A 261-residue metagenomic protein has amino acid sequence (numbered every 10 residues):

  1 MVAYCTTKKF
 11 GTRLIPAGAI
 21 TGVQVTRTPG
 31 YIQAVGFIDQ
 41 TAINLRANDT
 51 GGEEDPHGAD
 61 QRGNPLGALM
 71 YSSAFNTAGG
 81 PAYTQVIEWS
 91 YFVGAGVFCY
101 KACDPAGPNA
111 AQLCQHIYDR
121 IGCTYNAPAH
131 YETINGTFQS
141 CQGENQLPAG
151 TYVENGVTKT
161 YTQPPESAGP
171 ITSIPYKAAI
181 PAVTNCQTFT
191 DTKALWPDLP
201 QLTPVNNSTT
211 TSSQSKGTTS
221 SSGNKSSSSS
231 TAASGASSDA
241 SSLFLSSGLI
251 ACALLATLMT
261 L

Functional and structural regions predicted by a protein language model:
A3-D104: Extracellular-facing segments of soluble proteins and assemblies that are Gly/Ser/Thr-biased and enriched in aromatics
A17, Q115, N135, S247 (+1 more regions): Short linear functional motifs in flexible/disordered or boundary regions
T21, V25, Q33, D39 (+12 more regions): Polar low-complexity intrinsically disordered regions enriched in Ser/Thr and small residues
Q24, Q33, Q40, Q61 (+8 more regions): Residue-identity detector for glutamine
M70, L199, T203-N206, L249 (+2 more regions): Generic low-complexity, intrinsically disordered sequence content enriched in small uncharged/hydrophobic residues
N76-N155: Cys/His-clustered metal-coordination modules, chiefly Zn-binding fingers
P128-D239: Fungal extracellular Ser/Thr-rich, low-complexity intrinsically disordered regions
A233-L261: Cleavable C-terminal sorting propeptides in eukaryotic secreted/cell-surface proteins
